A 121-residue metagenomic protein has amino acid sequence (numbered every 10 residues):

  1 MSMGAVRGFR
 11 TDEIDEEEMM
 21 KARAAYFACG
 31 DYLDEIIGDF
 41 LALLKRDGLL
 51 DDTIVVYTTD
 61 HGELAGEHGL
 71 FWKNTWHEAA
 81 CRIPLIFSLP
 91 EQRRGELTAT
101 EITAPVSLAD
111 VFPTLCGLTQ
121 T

Functional and structural regions predicted by a protein language model:
M1-I14, P84: Core domains of carbohydrate- and sulfate-ester-processing enzymes
M1-M3, I37, V55: Conserved hydrophobic/aromatic pocket- or pore-lining residues that grip, position, or stack substrates in active sites
R10-T53: A long, amphipathic alpha-helix that forms part of the scaffold/cap immediately adjacent to metal-dependent active
R23-L33, T75-I83, R94-T119: A short beta-strand-to-alpha-helix junction
I36-L43, L64, T114, L118: Short alpha-helical functional segments enriched in proximate histidine and acidic residues
A42-L97, S107: Histidine-centered active-site microenvironments of extracellular/periplasmic hydrolases and transferases
